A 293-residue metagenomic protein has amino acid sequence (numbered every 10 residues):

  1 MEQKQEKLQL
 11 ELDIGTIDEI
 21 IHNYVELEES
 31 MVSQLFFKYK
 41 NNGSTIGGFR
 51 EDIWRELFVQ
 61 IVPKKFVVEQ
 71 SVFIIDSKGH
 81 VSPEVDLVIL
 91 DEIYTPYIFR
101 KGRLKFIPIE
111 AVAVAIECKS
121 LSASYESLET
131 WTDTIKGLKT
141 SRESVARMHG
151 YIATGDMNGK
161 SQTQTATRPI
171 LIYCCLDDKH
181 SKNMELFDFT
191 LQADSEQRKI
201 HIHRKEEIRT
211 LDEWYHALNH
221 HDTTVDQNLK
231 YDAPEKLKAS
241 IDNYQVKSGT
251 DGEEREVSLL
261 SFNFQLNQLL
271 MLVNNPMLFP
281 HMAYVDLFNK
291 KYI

Functional and structural regions predicted by a protein language model:
M1-E84, I89-I293: Intrinsically disordered, low-complexity Ser/Thr/Pro/Gly-rich regulatory segments
